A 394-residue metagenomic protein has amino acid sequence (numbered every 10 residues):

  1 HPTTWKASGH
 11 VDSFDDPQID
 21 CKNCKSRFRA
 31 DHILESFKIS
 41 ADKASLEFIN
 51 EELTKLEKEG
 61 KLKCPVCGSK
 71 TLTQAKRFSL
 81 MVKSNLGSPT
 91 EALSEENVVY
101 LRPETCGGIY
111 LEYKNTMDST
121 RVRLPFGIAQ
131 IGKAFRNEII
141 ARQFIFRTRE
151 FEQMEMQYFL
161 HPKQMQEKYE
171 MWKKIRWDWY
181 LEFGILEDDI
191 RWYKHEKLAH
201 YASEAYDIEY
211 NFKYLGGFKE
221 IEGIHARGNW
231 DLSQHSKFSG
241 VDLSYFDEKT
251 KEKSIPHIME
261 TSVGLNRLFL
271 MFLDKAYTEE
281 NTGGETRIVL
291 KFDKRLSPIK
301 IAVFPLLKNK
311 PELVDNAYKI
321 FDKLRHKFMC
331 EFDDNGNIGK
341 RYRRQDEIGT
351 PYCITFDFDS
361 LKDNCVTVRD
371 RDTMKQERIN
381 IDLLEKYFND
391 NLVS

Functional and structural regions predicted by a protein language model:
H1-S394: NTP/phosphate- and nucleic-acid-binding module
